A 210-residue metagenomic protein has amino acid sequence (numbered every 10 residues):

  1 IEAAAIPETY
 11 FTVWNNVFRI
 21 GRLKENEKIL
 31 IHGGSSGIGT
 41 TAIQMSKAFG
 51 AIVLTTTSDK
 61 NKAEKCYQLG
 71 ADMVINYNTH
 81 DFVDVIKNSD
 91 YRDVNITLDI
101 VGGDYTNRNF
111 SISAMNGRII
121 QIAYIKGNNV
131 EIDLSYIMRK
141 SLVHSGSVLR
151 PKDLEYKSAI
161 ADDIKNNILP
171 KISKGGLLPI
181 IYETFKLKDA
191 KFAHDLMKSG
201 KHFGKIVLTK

Functional and structural regions predicted by a protein language model:
E2-T79: Mid-domain Rossmann-like dinucleotide-binding core that forms the NAD(H)/NADP(H) cofactor-binding site
E25-N26, V94, N116: Phosphate-coordination loops involved in phosphoryl transfer and adenosine-cofactor binding
L30, I75, N95-L98, I120: N-terminal Rossmann-like NAD(P) cofactor-binding module of classical short-chain dehydrogenase/reductase
D81-R92: Short amphipathic alpha-helix with an adjacent loop that forms part of the alpha/beta core around
D104-G176, K210: Glycine-rich phosphate-binding loop and adjacent beta-alpha segment of Rossmann(oid) nucleotide-cofactor-binding
L169, K174-E183, K191-K210: C-terminal capping/lid region of NAD(P)-dependent oxidoreductase domains
